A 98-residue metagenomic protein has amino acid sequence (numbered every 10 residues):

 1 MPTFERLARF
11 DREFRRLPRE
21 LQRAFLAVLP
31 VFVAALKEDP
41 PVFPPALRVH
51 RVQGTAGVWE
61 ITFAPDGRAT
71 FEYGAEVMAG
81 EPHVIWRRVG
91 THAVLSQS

Functional and structural regions predicted by a protein language model:
M1, R12, W59-S98: Enriched for short, Lys/Arg-rich terminal
M1-F32: Arg/Lys-rich, positively charged N-terminal/basic patches that mediate binding to nucleic acids
F4, L26, F43-A46, G80: Non-catalytic, surface-exposed connector residues within folded enzymatic/regulatory domains
R6, V33-L36, P40, A75-E76 (+1 more regions): Solvent-exposed, well-ordered amphipathic alpha-helical segments that flank/support binding or catalytic loops
R9, G54, T91: Residues that form or immediately flank small-molecule/cofactor binding pockets and catalytic motifs
P18, L29, V33-L36, A56 (+2 more regions): Generic secondary-structure microfeatures
A34-I61: A short, surface-exposed loop/turn module that caps and links secondary-structure elements
